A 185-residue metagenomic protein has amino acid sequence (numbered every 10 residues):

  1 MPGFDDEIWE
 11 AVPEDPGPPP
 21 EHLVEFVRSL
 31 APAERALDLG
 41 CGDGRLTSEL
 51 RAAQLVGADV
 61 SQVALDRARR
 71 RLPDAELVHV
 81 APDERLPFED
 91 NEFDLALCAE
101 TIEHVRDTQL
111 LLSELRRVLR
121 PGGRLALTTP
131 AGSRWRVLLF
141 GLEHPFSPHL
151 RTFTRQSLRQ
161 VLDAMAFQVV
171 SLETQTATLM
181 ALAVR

Functional and structural regions predicted by a protein language model:
M1-E89, L95, A99, L110-L112 (+3 more regions): Conserved N-terminal segment of class I S-adenosyl-L-methionine
N91-E92, G122: Short acidic capping loops at alpha-helix termini that bridge into adjacent secondary structure
E100-H104: A short His-aromatic
V105-Q109, T129, S133: A structural helix-start
Q109-P121: A short glycine-rich, Lys/Arg-flanked "PGG" loop and its adjoining helix->strand segment in the class I
G123-T129: Conserved beta-strand signature within the Rossmann-like core of class I S-adenosyl-L-methionine
P130-H149: Short, glycine-/aromatic-enriched active-site segment of Class I SAM-dependent methyltransferases
A164-F167: A structural motif corresponding to the C-terminal end of an alpha-helix and its immediate exit/capping segment
